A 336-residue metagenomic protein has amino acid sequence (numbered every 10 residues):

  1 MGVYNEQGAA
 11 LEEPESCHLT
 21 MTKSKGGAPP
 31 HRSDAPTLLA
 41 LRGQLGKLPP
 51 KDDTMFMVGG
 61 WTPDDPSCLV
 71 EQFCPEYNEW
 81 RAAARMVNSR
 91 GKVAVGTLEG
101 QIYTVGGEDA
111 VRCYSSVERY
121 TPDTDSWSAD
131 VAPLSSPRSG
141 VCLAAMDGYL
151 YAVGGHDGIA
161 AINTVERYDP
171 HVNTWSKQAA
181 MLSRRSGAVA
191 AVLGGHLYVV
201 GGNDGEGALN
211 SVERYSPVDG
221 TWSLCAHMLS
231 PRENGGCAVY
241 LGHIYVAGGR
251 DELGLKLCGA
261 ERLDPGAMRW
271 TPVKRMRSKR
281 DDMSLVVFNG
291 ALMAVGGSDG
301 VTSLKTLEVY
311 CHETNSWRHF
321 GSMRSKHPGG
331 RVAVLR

Functional and structural regions predicted by a protein language model:
M1-R336: Kelch-like beta-propeller repeat domains
